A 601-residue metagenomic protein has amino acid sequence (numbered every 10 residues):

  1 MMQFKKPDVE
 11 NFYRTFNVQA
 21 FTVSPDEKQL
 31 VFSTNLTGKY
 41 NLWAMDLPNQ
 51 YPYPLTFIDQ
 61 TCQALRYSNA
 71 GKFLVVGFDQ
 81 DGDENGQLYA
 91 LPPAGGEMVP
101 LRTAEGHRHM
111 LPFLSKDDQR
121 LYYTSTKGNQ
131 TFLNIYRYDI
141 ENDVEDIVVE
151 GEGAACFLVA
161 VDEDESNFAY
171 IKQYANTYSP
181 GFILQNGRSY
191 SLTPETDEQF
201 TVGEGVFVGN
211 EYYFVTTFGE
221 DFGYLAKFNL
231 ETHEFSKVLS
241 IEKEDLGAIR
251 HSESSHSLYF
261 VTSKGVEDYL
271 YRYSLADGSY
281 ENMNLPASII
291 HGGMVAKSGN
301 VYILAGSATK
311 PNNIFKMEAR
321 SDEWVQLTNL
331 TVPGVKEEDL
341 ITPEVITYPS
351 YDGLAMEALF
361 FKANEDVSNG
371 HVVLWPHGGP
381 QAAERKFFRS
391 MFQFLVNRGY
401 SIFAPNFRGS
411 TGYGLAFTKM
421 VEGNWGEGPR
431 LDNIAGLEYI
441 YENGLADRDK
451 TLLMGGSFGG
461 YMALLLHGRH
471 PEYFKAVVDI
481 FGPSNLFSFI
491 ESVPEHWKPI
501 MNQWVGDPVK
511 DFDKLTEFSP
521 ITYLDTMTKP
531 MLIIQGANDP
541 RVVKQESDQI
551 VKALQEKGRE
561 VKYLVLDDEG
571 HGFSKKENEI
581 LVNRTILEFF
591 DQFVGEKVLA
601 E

Functional and structural regions predicted by a protein language model:
M1-K6, S33-P54, D79-P100, R120 (+7 more regions): Beta-propeller blade-edge and WD-like acidic-aromatic loop motif
R14-L30, D59-G77, L88, G106-T124 (+10 more regions): Conserved beta-propeller blade repeats
S33, V215, L304, F361 (+3 more regions): Short hydrophobic segments within beta-strands
Y178, D221-G223, L246, E267-D268 (+10 more regions): Flexible loop/turn segments at secondary-structure boundaries
R250, S255, L275-A276, S298 (+7 more regions): Extracellular/periplasmic ectodomains of large secreted or surface enzymes and adhesion receptors
L330-D449, G456-S457, I490-P499: Cap/lid segment of the alpha/beta-hydrolase catalytic domain
F407-E601: Active-site-proximal cap/loop segments of hydrolase catalytic domains
